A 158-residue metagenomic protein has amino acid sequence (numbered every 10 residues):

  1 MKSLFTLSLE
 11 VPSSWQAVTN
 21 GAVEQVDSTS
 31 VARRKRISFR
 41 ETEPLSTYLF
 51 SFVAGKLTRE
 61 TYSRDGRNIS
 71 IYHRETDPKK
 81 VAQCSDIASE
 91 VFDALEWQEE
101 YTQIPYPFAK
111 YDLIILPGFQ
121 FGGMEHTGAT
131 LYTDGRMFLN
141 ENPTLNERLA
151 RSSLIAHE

Functional and structural regions predicted by a protein language model:
M1-A156: Hydrophobic helix-coil surface modules that form long, contiguous segments used for peptide/substrate interaction
